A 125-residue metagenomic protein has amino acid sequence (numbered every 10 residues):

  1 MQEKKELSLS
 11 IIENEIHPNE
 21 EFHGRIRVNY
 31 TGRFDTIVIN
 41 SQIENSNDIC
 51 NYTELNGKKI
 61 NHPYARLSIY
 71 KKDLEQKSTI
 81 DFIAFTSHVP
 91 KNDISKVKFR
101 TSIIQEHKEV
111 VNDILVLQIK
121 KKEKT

Functional and structural regions predicted by a protein language model:
M1-R66, K72-T125: N-terminal onset of structured domains
